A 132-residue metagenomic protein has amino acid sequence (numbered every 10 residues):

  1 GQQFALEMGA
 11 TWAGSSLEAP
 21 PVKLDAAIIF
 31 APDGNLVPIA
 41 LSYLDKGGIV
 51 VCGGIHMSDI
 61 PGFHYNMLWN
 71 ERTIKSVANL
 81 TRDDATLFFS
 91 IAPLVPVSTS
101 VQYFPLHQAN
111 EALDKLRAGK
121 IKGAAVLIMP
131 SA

Functional and structural regions predicted by a protein language model:
G1, I39-A40, F88, A112: Aromatic/hydrophobic pocket-lining residues that form π-stacking "cages" and hydrophobic walls in ligand
G1-Q2, P20-V22, I60, D83 (+2 more regions): Short secondary-structure capping/turn micro-motifs that flank functional sites
Q2-T73: Glycine-rich cofactor phosphate-binding loops and adjacent beta1-alpha1 units of small-molecule cofactor enzyme domains
L17, A31-P32, I55, L80-D83 (+1 more regions): Short beta->alpha linker loops
I49-V51, K75, S100, V126: Structural detector of well-ordered beta-strand residues that form the stable sheet scaffold of enzyme domains
T73-N79: A short acidic, glycine-rich active-site loop that binds or catalyzes chemistry on phosphate/adenosine moieties
D83-A132: C-terminal hydrophobic helical "lid"/dimerization subdomain of Rossmann-like NAD(P)H-dependent oxidoreductases
